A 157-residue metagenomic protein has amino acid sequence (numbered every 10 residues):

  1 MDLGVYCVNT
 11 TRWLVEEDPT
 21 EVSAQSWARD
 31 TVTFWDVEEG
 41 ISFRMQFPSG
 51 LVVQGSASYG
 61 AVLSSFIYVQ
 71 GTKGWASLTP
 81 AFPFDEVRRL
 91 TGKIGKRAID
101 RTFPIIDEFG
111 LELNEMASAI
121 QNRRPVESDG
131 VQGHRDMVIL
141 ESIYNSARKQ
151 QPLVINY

Functional and structural regions predicted by a protein language model:
M1-V52, S58-V62, V131: Rossmann-like dinucleotide-binding domain that binds NAD(P)(H)
P48-G50, K73, I94-K96: Glycine-centered tight beta-turn/hairpin loop motif at sheet-sheet or coil-to-beta transitions
G50, V69, L113, G133-D136: Non-catalytic, hydrophobic alpha-helical segments
V53, G74-P80: Broad, structure-driven detector of short, well-ordered beta-strand segments within folded domains
I67, F84-G95: Short polybasic amphipathic segments
T102-N114: Active-site loop of classical SDR/Rossmann-like NAD(P)-dependent oxidoreductases, centered on the catalytic Tyr-X3-Lys
S118-Y157: C-terminal helix-rich "cap/oligomerization" subdomain common to oxidoreductases
